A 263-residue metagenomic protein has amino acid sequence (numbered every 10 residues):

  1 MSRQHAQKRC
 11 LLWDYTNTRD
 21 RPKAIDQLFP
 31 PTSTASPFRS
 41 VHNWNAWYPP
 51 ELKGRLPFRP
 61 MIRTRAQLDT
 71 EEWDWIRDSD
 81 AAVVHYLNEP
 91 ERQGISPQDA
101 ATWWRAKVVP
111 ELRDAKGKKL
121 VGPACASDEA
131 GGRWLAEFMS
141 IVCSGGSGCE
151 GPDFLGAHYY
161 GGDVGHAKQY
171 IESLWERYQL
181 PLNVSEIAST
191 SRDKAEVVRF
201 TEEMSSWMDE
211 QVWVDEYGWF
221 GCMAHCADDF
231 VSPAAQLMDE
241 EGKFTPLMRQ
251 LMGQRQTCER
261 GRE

Functional and structural regions predicted by a protein language model:
H5-R9, S36-R39, G54-F58, D80-V84 (+4 more regions): Short, well-ordered coil/turn segments that N-cap beta-strands
A6-A82, S96: N-terminal carbohydrate-binding/catalytic regions of secreted carbohydrate-active enzymes
P22-D26, E129-G148, V164-R177: Distinct, well-ordered alpha-helical segments
D78-A101, L120-E129, G148-G162, N183-I187 (+1 more regions): Active-site groove signature of glycoside hydrolases
V83, D193-R262: Substrate-binding cleft of secreted/luminal carbohydrate-active enzymes
A100-A106, L135-M139, K168-Y170, V197-E202: Charged helix-capping and loop-helix junction motifs
W104-V121, L174-Y178, L182: Active-site neighborhood of glycoside hydrolase catalytic domains
A157-D193, D209, W213: Glycoside hydrolase catalytic-domain groove-lining segments
